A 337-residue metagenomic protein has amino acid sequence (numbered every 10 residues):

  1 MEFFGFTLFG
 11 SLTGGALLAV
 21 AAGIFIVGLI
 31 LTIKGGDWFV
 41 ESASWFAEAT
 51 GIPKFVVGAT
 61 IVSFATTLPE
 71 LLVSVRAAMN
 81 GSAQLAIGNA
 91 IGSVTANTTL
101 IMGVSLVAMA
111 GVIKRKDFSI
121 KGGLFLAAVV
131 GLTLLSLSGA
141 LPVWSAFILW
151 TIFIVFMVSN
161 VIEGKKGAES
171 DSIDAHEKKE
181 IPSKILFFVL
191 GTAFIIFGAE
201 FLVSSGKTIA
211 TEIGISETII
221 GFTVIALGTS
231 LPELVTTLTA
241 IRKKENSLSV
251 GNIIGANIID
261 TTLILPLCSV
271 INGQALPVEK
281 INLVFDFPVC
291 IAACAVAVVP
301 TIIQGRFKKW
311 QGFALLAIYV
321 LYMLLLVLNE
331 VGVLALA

Functional and structural regions predicted by a protein language model:
M1-A337: Hydrophobic alpha-helical segments, chiefly the membrane-spanning helices and signal/signal-anchor peptides
